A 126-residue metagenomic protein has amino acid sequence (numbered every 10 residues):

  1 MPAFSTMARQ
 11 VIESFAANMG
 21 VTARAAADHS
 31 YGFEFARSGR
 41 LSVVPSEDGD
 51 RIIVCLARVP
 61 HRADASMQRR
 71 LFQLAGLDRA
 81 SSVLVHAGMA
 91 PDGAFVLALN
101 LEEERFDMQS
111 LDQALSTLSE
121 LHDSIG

Functional and structural regions predicted by a protein language model:
M1-R40, A80-L84, A90: Charge-rich, low-complexity N-terminal segments
N18, Q73-D78, A114-I125: Conserved short hydrophobic interaction patches
Y31, D50-I52, A94-F95: Hydrophobic residues embedded in beta-strands of well-ordered beta-sheets
F35, L56-R58, L99-E103: Short beta-strand-to-loop capping motifs
G39-S42, E104: Short, charged/polar, Gly/Pro-enriched secondary-structure boundary elements
L41-H61: A short acidic-to-branched-hydrophobic micro-motif
C55-A94: Short, internal acidic amphipathic alpha-helical interface segments that mediate docking to partner proteins
L84-Q113, E120-G126: Well-ordered alpha/beta subsegment
